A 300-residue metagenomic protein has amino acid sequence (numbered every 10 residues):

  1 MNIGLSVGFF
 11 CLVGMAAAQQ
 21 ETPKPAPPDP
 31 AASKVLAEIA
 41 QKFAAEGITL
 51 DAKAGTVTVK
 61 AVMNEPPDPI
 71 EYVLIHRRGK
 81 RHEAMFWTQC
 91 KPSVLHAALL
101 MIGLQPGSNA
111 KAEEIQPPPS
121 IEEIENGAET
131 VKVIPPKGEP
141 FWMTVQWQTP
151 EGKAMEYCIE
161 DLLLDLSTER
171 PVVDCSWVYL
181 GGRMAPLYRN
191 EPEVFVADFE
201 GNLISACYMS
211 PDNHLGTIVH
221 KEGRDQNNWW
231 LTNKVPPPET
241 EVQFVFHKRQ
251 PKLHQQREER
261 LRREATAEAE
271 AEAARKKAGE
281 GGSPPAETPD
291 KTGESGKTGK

Functional and structural regions predicted by a protein language model:
N2-G14: Bacterial N-terminal signal peptides
A16-Q20: Boundary at the C-terminal end of the N-terminal hydrophobic targeting segment
T22-A26, S283: Intrinsically disordered, low-complexity proline-rich regions
D29-K276, D290: Long, low-hydrophobicity ectodomains and other hydrophilic envelope-associated domains
A274-K300: Long, low-complexity, intrinsically disordered segments
